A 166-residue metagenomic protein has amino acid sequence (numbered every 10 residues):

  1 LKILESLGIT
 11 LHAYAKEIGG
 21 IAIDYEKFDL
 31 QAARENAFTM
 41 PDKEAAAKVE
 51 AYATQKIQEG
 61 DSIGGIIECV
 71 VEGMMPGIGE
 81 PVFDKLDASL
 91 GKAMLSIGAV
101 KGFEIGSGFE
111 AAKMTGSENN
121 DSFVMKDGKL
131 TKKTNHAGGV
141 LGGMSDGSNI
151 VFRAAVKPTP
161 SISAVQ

Functional and structural regions predicted by a protein language model:
L1-V82: Glycine-rich, mobile lid/loop segments that gate access to catalytic sites or pores
G60-I63, I67-Q166: Glycine-rich anion/phosphate-binding loop at the beta-strand->alpha-helix junction
